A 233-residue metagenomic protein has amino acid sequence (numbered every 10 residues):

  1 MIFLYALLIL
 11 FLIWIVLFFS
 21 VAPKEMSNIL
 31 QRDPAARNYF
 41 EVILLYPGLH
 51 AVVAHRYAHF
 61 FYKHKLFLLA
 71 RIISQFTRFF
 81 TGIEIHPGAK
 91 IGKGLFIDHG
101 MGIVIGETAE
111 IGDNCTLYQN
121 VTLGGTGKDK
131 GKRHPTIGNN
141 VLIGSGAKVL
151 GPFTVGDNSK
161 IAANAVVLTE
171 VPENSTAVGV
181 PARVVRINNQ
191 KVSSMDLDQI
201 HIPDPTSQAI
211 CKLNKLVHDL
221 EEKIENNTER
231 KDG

Functional and structural regions predicted by a protein language model:
M1-R78, V192-G233: Terminal amphipathic alpha-helical/low-complexity segments used for targeting or macromolecular assembly
R78-V185: Structural signal for interior beta-strand "rungs" in well-ordered beta-sheet cores of soluble enzyme domains
